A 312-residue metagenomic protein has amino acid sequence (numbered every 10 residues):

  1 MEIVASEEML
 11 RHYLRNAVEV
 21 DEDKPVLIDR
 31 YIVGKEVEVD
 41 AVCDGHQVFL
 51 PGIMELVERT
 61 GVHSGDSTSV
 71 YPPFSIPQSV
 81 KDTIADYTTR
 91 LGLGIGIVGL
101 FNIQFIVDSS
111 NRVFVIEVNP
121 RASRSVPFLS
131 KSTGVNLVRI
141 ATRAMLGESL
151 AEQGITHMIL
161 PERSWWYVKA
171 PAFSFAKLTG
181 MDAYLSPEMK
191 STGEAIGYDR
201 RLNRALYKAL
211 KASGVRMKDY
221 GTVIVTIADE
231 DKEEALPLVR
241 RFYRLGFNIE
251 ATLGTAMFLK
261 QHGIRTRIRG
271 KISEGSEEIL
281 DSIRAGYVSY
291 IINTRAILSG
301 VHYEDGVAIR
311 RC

Functional and structural regions predicted by a protein language model:
E2-D219: ATP-dependent carboxylate activation and anion-phosphoryl transfer catalytic cores that bind Mg-ATP to form
I3, P77-K81, A228, L245-G246 (+1 more regions): A generic secondary-structure micro-motif detector that highlights 1-2 residue hydrophobic/ambivalent hotspots embedded
M9-L10, V33-K35, E230-K232, I272-E277: Short acidic loop-to-helix transition motifs that present clustered carboxylates
P51, D86, V113-I116, V135 (+9 more regions): Feature representing long, continuous alpha-helical segments
I155-T156, V223, I272-E274: Interdomain boundary/hinge elements
L185, M189-R204, K208-K211, M217-T255 (+2 more regions): C-terminal accessory/binding modules appended to enzymatic or scaffolding proteins
E233-C312: Feature captures the catalytic cores and cofactor-binding loops of soluble hydro-lyases/lyases that act on carboxylate
